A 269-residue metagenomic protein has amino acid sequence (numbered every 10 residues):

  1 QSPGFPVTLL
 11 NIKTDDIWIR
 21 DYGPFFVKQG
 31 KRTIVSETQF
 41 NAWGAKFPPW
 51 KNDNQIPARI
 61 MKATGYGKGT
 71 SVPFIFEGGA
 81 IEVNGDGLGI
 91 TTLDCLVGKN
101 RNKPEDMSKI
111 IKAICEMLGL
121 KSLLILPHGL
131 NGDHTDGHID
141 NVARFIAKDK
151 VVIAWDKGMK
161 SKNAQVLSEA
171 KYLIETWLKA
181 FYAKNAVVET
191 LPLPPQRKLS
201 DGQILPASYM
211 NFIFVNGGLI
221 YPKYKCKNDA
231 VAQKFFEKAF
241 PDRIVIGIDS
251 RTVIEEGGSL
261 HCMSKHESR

Functional and structural regions predicted by a protein language model:
Q1-R269: The feature marks the mature, well-folded catalytic cores of soluble enzymes
